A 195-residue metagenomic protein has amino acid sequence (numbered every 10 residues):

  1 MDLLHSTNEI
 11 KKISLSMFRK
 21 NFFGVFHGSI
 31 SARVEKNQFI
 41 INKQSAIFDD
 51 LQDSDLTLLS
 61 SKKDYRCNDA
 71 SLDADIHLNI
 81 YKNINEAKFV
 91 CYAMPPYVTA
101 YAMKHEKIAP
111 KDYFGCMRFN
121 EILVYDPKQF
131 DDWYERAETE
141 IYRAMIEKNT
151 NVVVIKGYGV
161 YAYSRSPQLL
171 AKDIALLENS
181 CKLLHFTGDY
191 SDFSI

Functional and structural regions predicted by a protein language model:
M1-I195: Glycine-rich flexible loops
